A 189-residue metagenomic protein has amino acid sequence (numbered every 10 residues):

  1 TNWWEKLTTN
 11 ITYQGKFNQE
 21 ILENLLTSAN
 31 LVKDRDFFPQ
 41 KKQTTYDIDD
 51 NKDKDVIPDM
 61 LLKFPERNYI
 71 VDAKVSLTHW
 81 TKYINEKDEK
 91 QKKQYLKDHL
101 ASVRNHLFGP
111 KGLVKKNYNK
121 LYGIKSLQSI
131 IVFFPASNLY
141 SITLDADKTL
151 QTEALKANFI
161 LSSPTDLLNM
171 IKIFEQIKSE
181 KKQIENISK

Functional and structural regions predicted by a protein language model:
N2-K189: Amphipathic, heptad-repeat alpha-helical coiled-coil/stalk segments that mediate oligomerization, tethering
